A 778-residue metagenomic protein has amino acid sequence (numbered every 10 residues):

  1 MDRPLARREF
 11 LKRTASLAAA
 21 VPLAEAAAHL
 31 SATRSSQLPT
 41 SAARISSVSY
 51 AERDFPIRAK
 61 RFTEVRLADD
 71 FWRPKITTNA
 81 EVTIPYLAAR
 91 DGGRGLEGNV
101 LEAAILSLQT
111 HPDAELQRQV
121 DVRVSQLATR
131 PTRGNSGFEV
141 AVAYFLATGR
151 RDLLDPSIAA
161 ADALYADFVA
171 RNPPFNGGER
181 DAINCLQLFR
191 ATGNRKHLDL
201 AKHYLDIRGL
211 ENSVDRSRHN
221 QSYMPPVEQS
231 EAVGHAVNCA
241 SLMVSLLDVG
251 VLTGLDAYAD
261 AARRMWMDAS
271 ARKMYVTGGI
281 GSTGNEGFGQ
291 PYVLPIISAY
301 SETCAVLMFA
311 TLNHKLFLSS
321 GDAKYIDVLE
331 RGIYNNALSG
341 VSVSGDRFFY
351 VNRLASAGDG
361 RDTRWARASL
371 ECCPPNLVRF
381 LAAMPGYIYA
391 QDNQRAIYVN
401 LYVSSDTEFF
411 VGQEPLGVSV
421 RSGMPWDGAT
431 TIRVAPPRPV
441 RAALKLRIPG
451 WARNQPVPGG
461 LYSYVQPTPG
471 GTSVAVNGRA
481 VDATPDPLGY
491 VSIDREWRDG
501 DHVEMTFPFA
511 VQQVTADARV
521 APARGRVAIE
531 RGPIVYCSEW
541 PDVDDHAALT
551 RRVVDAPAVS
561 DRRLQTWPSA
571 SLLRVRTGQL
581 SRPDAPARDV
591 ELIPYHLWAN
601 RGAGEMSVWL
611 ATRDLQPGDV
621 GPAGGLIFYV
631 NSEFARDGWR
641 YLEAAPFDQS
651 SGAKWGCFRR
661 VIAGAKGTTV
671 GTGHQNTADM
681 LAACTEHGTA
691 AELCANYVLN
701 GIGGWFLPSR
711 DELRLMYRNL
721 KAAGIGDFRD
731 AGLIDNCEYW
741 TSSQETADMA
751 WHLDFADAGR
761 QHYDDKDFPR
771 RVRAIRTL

Functional and structural regions predicted by a protein language model:
R3-E9: Twin-arginine (Tat) signal peptide motif
E9-S31: N-terminal export signals
L38-A114, G134-R150, P156, G178-K196 (+4 more regions): Aromatic (Trp/Tyr) and acidic
T40, I76, A88, A201 (+7 more regions): C-terminal beta-rich recognition modules with glycine/proline-rich loops and embedded aromatic residues
V120-A128, D260-M267: Carboxylate/His-rich catalytic cores and anion/metal-binding grooves
L154-N176: Asp-box/WD-like beta-propeller blade repeats and closely related beta-sheet repeat scaffolds
N631-F706, R710-D711, M716-N719, L778: Short aromatic-cysteine micro-motif
S632, H687-T689, N696, G703-G704 (+1 more regions): C-terminal, surface-exposed recognition/capping segments
